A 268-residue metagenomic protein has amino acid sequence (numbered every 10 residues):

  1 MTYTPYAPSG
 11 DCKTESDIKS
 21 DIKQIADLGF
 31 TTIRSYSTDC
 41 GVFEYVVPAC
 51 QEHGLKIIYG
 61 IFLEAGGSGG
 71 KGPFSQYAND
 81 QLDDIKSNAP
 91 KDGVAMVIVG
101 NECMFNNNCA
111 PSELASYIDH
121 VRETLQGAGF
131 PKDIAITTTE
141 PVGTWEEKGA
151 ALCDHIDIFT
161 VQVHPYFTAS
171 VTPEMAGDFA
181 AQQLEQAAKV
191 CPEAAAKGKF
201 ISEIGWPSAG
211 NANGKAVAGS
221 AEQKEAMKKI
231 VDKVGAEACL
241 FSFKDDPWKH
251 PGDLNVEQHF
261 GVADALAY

Functional and structural regions predicted by a protein language model:
M1-Q24: Boundary/entry segment of secreted carbohydrate-active catalytic domains
I18-C40: Catalytic domains of carbohydrate-active enzymes, especially glycoside hydrolases
I25, I33, V97, F159 (+2 more regions): Conserved, mostly hydrophobic/aromatic
T38, Y45-D133: Substrate-binding cleft of extracellular glycoside hydrolase catalytic domains
A65, V163-T168, A194-Q223, K244-D246: Active-site clefts of carbohydrate-active enzymes
A95, E140-Q182, F200, P207: Aromatic- and acid-rich polysaccharide-binding/catalytic face of secreted or lumenal carbohydrate-active enzymes
L125-E146, A195-I204, E237-W248: Aromatic-lined carbohydrate-recognition surfaces of secreted/lumenal glycan-active proteins
A212-E222, K229, K233-Y268: Aromatic-rich peripheral "rim/lid" segments of glycoside hydrolase catalytic domains that contact and position glycan
